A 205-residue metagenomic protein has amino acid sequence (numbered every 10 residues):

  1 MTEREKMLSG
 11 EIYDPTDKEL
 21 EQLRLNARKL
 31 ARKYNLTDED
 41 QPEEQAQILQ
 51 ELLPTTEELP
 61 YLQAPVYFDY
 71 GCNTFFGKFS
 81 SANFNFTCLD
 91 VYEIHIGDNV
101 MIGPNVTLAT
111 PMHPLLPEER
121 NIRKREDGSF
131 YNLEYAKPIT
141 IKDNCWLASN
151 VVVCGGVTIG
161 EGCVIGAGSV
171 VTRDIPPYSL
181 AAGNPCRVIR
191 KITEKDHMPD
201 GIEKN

Functional and structural regions predicted by a protein language model:
M1-E58, L115-E118, C186-N205: Terminal amphipathic alpha-helical/low-complexity segments used for targeting or macromolecular assembly
R4-E5, L52, Y131, K137-P138 (+1 more regions): Short secondary-structure boundary/capping segments
P54-E57, S81, M101, P176: Short conserved AdoMet
P60-L62: Extracellular beta-strand-rich, repetitive "passenger/adhesive" scaffolds that bind or process carbohydrates
V66-F76, S81-V157, N184-P185, K191-I202: Flexible, glycine/small-residue-enriched loop-and-beta-strand segment within the central core of proteins
V152-A182, C186: C-terminal/domain-terminus segments
